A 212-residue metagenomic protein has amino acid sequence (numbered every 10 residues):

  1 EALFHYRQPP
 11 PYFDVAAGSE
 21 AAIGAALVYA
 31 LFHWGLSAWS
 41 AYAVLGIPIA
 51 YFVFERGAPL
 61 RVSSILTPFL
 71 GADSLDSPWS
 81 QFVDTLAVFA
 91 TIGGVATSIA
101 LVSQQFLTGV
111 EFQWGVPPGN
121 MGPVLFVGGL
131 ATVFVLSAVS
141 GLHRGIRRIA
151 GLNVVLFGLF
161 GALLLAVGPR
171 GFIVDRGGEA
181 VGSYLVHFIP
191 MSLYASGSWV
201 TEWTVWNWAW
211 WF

Functional and structural regions predicted by a protein language model:
E1-F112, L165-G168, F172-R176: Transmembrane-helix bundle segments that line or gate the permeation/cavity pathway in multi-pass membrane proteins
L75, A87-F212: Membrane-embedded translocation segments of transport machinery
